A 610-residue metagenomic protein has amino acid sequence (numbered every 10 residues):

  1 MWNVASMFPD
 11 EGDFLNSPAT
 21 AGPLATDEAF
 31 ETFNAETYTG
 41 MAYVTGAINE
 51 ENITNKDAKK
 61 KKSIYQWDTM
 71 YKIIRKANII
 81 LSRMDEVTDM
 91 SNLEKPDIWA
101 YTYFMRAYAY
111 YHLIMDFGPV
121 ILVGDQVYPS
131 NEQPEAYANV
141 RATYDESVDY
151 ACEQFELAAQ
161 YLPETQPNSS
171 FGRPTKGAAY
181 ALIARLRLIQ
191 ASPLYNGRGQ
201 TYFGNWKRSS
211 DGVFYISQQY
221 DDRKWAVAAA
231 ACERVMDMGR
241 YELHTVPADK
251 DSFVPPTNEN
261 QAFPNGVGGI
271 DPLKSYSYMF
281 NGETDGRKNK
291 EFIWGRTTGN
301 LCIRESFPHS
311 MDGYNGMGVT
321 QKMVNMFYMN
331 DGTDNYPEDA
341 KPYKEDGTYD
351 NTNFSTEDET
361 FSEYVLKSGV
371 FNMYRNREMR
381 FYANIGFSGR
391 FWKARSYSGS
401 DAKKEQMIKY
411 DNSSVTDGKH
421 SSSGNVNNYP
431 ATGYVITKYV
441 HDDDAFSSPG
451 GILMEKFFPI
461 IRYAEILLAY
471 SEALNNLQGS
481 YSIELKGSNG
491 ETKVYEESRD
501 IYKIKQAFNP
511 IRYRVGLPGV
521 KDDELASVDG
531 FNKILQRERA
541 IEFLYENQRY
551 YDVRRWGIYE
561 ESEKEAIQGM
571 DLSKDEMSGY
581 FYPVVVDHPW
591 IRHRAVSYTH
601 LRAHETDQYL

Functional and structural regions predicted by a protein language model:
M1-P23, N372-R375, E605: Membrane-proximal, proline-rich intrinsically disordered regions
F8, E31-F117, P134-K176, V370 (+4 more regions): Conserved, well-structured interaction surfaces
V44, C302-D312, V319-R462: Flexible, polar/acidic helix-loop-strand segments at domain edges
M70, Y150-C152, L188, D211-G212 (+14 more regions): Long, intrinsically disordered, low-complexity segments
I114-M115, I121, I189-R198, Q478-S480: Short coil/turn linking the two alpha-helices of tandem helical-hairpin repeats
V127-Y128, N139-Q200, K207-S209, Q218-A230 (+1 more regions): Hydrophobic, small-residue-rich alpha-helical packing segments that form membrane-like cores
R198-Y220, M407-I408, I483-V494: A solvent-exposed, charged loop/short amphipathic helix patch at secondary-structure junctions
